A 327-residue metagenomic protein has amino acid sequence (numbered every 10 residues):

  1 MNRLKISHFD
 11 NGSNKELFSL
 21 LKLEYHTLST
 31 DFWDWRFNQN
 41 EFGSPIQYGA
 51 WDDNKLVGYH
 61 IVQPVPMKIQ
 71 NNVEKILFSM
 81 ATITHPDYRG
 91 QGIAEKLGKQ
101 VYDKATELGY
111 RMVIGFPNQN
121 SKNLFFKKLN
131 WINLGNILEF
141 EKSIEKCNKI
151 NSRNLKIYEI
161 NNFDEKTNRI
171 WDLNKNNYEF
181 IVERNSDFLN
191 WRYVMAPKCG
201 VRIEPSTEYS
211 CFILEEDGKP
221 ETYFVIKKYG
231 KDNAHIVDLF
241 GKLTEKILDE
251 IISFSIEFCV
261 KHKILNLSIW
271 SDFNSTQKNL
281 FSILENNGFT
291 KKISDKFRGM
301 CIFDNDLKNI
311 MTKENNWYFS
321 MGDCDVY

Functional and structural regions predicted by a protein language model:
L4-S7, S13-P45, W51-D52, T106-L108 (+1 more regions): Amide-forming acyltransferase catalytic core, primarily the GNAT-like/NAT-type and related acyltransferase folds
Y48, G58-H60, L77, T82 (+2 more regions): Conserved GNAT-family N-acetyltransferase fold
D52-V57, V62-Q70, I226-K231: Acetyl-CoA-dependent GNAT
P64, A81, D103: Basic, Lys/Arg-rich alpha-helical nucleic-acid-recognition elements, primarily the DNA-binding modules of transcription
E74-P86, D232-K242: Conserved acetyl-CoA binding element of GNAT-fold acetyltransferases
T84, R89-D103, E245-E257: Conserved acetyl-CoA-binding loop-helix of GNAT-fold acetyltransferases
D87-G90, L97-T106, Y110-N120, L124: Membrane-interface helix-loop-helix junctions at boundaries between adjacent transmembrane segments
R111-N154, S210, E216, V225-K246 (+1 more regions): Active-site/acyl-donor-binding loops of N-acyltransferases
